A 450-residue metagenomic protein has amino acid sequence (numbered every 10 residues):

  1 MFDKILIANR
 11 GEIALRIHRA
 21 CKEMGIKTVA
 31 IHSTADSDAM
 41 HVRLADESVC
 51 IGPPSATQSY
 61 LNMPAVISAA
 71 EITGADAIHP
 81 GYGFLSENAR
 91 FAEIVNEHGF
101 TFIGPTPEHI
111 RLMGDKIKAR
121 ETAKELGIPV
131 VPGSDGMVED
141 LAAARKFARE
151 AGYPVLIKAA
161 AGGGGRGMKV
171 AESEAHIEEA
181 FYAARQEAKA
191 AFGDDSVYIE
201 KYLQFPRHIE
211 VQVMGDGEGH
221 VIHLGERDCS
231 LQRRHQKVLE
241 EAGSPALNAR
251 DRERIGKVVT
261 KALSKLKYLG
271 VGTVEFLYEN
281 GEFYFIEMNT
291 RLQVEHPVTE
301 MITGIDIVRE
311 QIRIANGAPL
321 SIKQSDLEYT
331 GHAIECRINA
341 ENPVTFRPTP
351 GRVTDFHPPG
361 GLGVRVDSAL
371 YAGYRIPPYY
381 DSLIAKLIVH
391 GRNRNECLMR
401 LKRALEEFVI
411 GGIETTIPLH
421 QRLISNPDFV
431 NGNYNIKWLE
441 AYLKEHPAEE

Functional and structural regions predicted by a protein language model:
M1-L126, V138-K146, E396: ATP-binding N-terminal substructure of ATP-dependent carboxylate-amine bond-forming enzymes
I7-E23, S48, E71-T73, A89 (+5 more regions): ATP-dependent carboxylate activation and anion-phosphoryl transfer catalytic cores that bind Mg-ATP to form
S59, F84, L112, M137 (+4 more regions): Alpha-helix initiation/capping motif
G133-S134: Conserved beta3 strand of the protein kinase N-lobe
F147-L156: Acidic/histidine-enriched active-site and ligand-binding environments that engage anionic O-linkages
